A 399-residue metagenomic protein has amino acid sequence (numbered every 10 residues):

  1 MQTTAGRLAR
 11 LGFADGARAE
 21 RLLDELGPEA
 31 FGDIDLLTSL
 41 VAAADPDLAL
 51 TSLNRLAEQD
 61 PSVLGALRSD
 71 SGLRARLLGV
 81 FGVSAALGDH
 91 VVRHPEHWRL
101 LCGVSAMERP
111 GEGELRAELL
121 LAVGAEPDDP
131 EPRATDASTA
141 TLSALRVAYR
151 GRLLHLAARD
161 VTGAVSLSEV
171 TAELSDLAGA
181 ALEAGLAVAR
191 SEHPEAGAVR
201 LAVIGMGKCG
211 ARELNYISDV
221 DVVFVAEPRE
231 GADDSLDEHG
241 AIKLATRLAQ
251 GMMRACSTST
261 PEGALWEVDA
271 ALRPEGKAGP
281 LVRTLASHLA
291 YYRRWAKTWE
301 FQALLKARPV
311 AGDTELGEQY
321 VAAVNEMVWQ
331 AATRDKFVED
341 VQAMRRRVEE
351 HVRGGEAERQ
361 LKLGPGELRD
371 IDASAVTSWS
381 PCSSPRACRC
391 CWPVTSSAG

Functional and structural regions predicted by a protein language model:
M1-G399: A nucleotide- and high-energy phosphate-metabolite-utilizing enzyme signature
